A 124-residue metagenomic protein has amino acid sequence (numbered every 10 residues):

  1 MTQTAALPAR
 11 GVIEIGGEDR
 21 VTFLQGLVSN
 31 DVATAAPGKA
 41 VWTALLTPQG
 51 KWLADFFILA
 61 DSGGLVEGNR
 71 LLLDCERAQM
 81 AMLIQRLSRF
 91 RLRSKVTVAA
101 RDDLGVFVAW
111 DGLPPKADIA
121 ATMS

Functional and structural regions predicted by a protein language model:
M1-S124: Basic, glycine/lysine-rich polyanion-binding surfaces/domains
